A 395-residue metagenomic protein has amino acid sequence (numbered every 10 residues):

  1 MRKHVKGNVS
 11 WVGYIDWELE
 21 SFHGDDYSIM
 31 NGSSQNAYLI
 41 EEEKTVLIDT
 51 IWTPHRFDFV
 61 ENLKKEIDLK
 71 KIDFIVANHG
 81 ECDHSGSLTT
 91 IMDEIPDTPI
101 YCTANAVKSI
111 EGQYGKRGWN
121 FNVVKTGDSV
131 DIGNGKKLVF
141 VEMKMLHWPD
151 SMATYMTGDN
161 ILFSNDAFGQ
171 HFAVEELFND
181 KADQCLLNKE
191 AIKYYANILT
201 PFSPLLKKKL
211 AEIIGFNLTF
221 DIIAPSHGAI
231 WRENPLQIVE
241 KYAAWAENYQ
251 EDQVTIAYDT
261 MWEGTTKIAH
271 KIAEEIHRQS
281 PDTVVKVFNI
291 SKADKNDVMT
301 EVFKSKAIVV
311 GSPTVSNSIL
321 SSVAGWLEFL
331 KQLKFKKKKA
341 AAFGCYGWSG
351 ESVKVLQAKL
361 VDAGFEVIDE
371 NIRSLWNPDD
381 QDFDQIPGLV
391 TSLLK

Functional and structural regions predicted by a protein language model:
R2-K65, A153-M156, N160-S164, V254 (+1 more regions): Conserved beta-strand hairpin/beta-sheet module of binuclear metal-dependent hydrolase folds, prominently
K3-G7, C102-S151, L205-K209: Metallo-beta-lactamase
K44-V46, F74, N160-F163, I222 (+3 more regions): Structural motif
I48-T50, I72-G80, Y101-T103, L162-N165 (+1 more regions): Active-site neighborhood of phospho(di)ester-bond hydrolases with catalytic His/Asp-centered motifs
P54-Y101: Active-site metal-binding motif and surrounding structural segment of the metallo-beta-lactamase
H147-S151, D159, A167-T200, W245-Q250: Active-site-proximal loop/helix segment associated with metal-binding centers of metalloenzymes
V174-L177, Q184-I223, H227-I230, K271-K286 (+1 more regions): FMN-binding flavodoxin-like domain, especially the glycine-rich phosphate-binding loop
P225-D252: Terminal amphipathic helices with adjacent charged low-complexity linkers/tails
